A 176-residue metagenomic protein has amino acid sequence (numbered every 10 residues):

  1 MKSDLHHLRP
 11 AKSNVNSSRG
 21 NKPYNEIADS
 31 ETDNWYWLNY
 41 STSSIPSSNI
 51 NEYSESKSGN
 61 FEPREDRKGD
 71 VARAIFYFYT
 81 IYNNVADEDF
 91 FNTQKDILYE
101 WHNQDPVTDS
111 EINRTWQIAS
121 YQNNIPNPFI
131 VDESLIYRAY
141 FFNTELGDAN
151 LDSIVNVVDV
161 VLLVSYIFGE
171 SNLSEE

Functional and structural regions predicted by a protein language model:
M1-N143: Domain-level detector of nuclease and nuclease-like folds in predominantly extracellular/periplasmic contexts
N143-E176: Cellulosome-associated attachment modules in secreted, modular CAZymes
